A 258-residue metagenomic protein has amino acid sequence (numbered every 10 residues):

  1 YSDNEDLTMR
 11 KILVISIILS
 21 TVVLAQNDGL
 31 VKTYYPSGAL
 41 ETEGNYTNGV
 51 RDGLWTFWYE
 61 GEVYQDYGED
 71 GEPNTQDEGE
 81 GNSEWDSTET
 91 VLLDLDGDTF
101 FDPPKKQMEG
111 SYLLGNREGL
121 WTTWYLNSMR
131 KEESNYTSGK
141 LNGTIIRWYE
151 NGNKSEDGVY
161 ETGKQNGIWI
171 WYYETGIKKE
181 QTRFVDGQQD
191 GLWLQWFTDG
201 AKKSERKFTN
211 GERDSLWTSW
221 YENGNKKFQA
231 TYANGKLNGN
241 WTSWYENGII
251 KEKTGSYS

Functional and structural regions predicted by a protein language model:
Y1-T8: Short, Lys/Arg-enriched N-terminal segments with co-localized hydrophobic residues within the first ~10-30 amino acids
E5, G71, F101-D102: Selective for proline/serine-rich intrinsically disordered segments in cytosolic/nuclear regulatory regions
M9, T75, K105-K106: Intrinsically disordered, low-complexity segments enriched in proline/serine/threonine
K11-V22: Sec-dependent N-terminal signal peptides
T21-V63, G81-E84, T90-S258: Glycine/tyrosine- and acidic-biased, solvent-exposed loop/turn segments at the edges of beta-strands
Y59-N74: Internal, charge-rich low-complexity segments
G68, D77-W85: Short acidic, low-complexity intrinsically disordered linear motifs used for protein-protein interactions
